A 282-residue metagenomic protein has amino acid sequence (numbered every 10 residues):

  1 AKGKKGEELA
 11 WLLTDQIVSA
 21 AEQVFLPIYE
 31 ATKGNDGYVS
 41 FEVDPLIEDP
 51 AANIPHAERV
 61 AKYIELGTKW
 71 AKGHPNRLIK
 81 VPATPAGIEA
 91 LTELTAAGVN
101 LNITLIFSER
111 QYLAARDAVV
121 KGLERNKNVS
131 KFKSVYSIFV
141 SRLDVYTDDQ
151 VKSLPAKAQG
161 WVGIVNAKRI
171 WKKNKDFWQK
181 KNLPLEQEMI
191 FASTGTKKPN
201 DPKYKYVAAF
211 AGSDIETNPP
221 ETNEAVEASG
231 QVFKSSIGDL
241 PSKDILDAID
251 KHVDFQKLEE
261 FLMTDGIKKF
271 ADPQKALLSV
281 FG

Functional and structural regions predicted by a protein language model:
A1, A96, V120-G122: Short, hinge-like loop/turn segments at secondary-structure boundaries
A1-A90: Active-site beta->alpha loop and helix N-cap motifs at the rims of alpha/beta catalytic domains
E22-Y29, K33, A71, V119-K127 (+4 more regions): Structural signal for hydrophobic packing residues in well-ordered secondary-structure cores of soluble enzyme domains
K33-V39, G73-R77, A97-V99, S130-S134 (+1 more regions): Short, well-ordered coil/turn segments that N-cap beta-strands
F41, I79, L94, P219 (+1 more regions): Conserved, mostly hydrophobic/aromatic
L78-V81, L101-L105, K257: Short catalytic-loop micro-motif centered on adjacent basic/acidic residues
N100-E221: Catalytic alpha/beta core domains of metabolic enzymes, predominantly
P184-G282: Flexible, acidic glycine-rich loops studded with aromatic residues
